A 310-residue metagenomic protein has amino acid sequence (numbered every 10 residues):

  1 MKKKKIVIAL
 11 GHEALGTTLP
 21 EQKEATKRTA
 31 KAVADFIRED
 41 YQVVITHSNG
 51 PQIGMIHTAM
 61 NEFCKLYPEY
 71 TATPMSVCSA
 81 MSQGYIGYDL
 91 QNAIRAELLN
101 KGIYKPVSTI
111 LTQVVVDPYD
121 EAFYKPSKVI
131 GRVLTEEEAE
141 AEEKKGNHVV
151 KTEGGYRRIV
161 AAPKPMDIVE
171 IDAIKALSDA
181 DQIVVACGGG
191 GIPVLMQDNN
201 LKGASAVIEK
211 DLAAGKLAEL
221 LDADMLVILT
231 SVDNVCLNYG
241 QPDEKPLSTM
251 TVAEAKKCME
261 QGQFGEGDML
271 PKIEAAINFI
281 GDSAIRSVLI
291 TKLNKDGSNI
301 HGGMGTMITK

Functional and structural regions predicted by a protein language model:
K2-K310: C-terminal catalytic "cap/lid" subdomain
